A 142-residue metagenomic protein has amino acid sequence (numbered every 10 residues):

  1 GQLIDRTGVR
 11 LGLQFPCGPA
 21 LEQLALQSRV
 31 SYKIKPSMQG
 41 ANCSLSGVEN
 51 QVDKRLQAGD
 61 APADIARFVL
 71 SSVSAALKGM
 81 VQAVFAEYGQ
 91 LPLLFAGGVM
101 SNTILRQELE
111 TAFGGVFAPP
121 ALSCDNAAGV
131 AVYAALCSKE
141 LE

Functional and structural regions predicted by a protein language model:
Q2-A63, E140-E142: A short helix-loop
T7, V81, V130-A135: Buried hydrophobic packing segments
G40-S46, N50-L94: Adenine-nucleotide phosphate-binding core of ATP-dependent small-molecule kinases
L56, V84-F85, L105-F113: Alpha-helix C-terminal capping segments
Q90-L109: Glycine-rich phosphate-binding loops at beta-strand->alpha-helix junctions
L93, E110-V130: Conserved phosphate-binding/catalytic loops in two-lobed NTP-binding clefts
A118, L136-E142: C-terminal charged capping/lid subdomain of soluble metabolic enzymes
